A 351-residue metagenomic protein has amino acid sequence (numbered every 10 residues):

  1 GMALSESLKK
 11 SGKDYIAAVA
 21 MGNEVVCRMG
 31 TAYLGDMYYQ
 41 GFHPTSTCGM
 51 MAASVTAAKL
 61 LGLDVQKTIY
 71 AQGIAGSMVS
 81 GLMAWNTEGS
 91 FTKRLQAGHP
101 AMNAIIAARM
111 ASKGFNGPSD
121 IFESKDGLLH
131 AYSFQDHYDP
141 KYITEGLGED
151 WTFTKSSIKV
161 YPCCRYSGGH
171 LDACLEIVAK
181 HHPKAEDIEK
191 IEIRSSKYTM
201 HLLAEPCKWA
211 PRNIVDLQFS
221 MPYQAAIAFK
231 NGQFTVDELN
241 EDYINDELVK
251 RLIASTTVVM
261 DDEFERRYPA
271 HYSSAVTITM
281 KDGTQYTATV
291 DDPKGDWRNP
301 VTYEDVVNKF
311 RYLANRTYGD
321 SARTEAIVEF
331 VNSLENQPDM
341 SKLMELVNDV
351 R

Functional and structural regions predicted by a protein language model:
G1, M50-S54: Short alpha-helices
G1-L34: Hydrophobic alpha-helical hairpins/lids featuring a short glycine-rich hinge
K10-D14, T31-G41, S54-A75, L82-R94 (+1 more regions): Active-site cavity-forming subdomains of large catalytic enzyme subunits
D14, T92-M102, R109-R351: Terminal-appendage/accessory-domain detector
A18-V25, A71-A75, R194, F330-V331 (+1 more regions): Short acidic/histidine-centered micro-motifs embedded in hydrophobic/aromatic stretches that mark compact functional
M21-R28, T56, I74-G81, N103-M110 (+3 more regions): Alpha-helical scaffold segments in carbohydrate-active enzymes
P44-M50: Active-site histidine-anchored catalytic micro-motif
T45, S77-N86, K197-E205: Short, surface-exposed loop/turn segments at secondary-structure boundaries that line and modulate
